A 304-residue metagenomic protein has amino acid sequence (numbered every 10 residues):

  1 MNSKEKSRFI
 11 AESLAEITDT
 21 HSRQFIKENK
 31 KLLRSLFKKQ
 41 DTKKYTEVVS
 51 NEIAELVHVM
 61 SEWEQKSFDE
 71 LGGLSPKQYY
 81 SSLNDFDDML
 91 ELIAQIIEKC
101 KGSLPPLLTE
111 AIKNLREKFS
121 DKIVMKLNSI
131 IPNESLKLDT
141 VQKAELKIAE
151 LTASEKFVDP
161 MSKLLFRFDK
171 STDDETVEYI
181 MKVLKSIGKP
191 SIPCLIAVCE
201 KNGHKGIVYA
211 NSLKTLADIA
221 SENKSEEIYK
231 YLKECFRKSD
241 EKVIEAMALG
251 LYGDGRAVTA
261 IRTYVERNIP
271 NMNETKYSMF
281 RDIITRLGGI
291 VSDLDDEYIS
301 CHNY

Functional and structural regions predicted by a protein language model:
M1-I130, V141-A153, K163-L164, E175-Y179: N-terminal alpha-helical modules
A54-D69, G250-P270: Short, solvent-exposed linear motifs at loop/edge-of-secondary-structure regions
E55, V59, E241, D296-H302: Generic detector of short, well-ordered, non-transmembrane alpha-helical segments enriched in hydrophobic residues
F86-Q95, K118-P132, S154-F168, K189-K201 (+3 more regions): Amphipathic alpha-helical scaffolding segments comprising HEAT/armadillo-like alpha-solenoid repeats
Q95-S103, P132-K137, F166-E175, E200-I207 (+2 more regions): Short coil turns that connect the paired helices of HEAT/ARM alpha-solenoid repeats
P105-K118, D139-E155, D173-K189, I207-E222 (+2 more regions): Structural detector for internal amphipathic alpha-helices that build alpha-solenoid repeat scaffolds
R262-Y304: Eukaryotic acidic, Ser/Thr-rich intrinsically disordered low-complexity regions
